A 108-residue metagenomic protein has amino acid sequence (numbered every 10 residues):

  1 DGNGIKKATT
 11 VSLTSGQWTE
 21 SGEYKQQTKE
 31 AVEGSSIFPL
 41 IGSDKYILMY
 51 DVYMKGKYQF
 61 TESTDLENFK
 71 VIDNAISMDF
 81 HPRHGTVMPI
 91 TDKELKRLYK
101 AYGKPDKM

Functional and structural regions predicted by a protein language model:
D1-M108: Carbohydrate-active catalytic/glycan-binding domains of CAZyme proteins, especially the secreted or lumenal ectodomains
